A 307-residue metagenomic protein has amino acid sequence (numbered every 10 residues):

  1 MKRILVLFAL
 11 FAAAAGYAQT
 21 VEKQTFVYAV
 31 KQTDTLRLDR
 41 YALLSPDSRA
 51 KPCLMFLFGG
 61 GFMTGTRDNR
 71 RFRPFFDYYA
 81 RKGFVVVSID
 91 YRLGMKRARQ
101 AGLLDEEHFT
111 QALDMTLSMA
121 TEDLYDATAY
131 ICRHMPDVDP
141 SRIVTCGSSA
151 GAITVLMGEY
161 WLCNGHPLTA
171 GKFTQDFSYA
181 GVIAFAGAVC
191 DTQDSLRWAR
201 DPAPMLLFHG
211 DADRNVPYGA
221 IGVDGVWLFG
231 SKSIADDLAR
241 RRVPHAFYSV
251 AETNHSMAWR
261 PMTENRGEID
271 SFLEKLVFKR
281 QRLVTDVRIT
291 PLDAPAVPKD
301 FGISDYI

Functional and structural regions predicted by a protein language model:
M1-V21: Bacterial Sec-dependent N-terminal signal peptides
Q19-R49: N-terminal cap/lid segment of alpha/beta-hydrolase-fold proteins
A50-G61: Short beta-strand element of the alpha/beta-hydrolase
R67-I89, K96-A98: Short amphipathic alpha-helix adjacent to the substrate-entry channel of hydrolases
E106-M135: Alpha/beta-hydrolase active-site loop
D126-D201: Primarily recognizes the serine-hydrolase "nucleophile elbow" in alpha/beta-hydrolase and SGNH/GDSL folds
A170-R241: The feature captures the conserved acid-bearing segment of alpha/beta-hydrolase catalytic domains
D236-I307: C-terminal catalytic histidine-bearing segment of alpha/beta-hydrolase fold enzymes
